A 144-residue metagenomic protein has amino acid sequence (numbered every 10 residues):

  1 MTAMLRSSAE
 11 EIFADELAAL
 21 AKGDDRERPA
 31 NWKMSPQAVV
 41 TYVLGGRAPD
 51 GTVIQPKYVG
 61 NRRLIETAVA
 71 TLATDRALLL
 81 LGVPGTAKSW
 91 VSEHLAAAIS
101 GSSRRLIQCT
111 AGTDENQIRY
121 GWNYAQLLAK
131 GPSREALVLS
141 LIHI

Functional and structural regions predicted by a protein language model:
T2-I142: AAA+ P-loop NTPase catalytic core and its hallmark functional loops
